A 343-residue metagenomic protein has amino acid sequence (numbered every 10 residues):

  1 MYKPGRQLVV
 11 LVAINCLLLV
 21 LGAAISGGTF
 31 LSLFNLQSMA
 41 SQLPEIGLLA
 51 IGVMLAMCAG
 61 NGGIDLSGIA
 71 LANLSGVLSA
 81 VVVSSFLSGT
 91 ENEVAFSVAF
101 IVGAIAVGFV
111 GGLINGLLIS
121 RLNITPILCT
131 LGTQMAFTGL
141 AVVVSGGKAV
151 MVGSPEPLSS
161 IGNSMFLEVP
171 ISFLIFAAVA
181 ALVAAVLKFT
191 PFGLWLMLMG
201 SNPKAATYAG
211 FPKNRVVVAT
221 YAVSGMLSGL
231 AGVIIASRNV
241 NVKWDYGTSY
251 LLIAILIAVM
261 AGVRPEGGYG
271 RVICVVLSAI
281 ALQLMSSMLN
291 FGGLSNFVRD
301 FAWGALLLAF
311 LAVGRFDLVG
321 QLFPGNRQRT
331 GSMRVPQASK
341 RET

Functional and structural regions predicted by a protein language model:
M1-A50, G89-A99, R341-T343: Membrane-interfacial amphipathic/re-entrant helices at transmembrane-helix boundaries
M1-V20, Y208-R215, M285-T343: Cytosolic-side transmembrane-helix boundaries in multi-pass membrane proteins
C16-L31, N61, V144-A149, A184-P191: Structural signal for alpha-helical transmembrane segments and their membrane-water exit/capping regions in multi-pass
L19-A23, F34-G89, I119-L122, G262-Y269 (+1 more regions): Single transmembrane alpha-helix segments in multi-pass membrane proteins
N61, S228, R238-G304: Transmembrane alpha-helical segments in multi-pass inner-membrane proteins
S88-Q134, S278: Alpha-helical transmembrane segments within multi-pass membrane transporters and channels
F96-A104, V110-I114, E168-K243: Helix-loop-helix "hairpin" substructures at the membrane interface of multi-pass membrane proteins
L122, P126-F189, V216-A219, R238-G247 (+1 more regions): Transmembrane helix-bundle core of multi-pass membrane transporters and related energy-transducing complexes
